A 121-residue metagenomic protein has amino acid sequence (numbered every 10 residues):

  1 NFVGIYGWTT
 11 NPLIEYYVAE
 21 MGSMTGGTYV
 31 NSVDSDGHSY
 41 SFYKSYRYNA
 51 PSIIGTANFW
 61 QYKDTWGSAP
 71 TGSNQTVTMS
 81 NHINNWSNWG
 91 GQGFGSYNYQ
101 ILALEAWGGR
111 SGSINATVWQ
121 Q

Functional and structural regions predicted by a protein language model:
N1-S35: Extracellular-facing segments of soluble proteins and assemblies that are Gly/Ser/Thr-biased and enriched in aromatics
G7, E20, K44, D64 (+2 more regions): Surface-exposed beta-strand edges and flanking loops
G7-T10, T25, N58, S111-N115: Polar low-complexity intrinsically disordered regions enriched in Ser/Thr and small residues
G37-F42: Short, isolated positions in well-ordered beta-strands
Y46-F94: Beta-sandwich interaction modules
S73-Q121: Long, compositionally biased interface segments
